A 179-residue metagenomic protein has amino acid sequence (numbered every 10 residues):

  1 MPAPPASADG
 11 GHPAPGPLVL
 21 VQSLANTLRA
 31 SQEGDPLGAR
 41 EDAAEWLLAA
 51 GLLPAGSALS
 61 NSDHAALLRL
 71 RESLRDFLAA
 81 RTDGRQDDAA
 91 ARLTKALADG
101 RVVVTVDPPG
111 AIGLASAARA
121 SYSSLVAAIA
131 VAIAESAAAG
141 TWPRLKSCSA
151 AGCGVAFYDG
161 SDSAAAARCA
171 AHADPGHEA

Functional and structural regions predicted by a protein language model:
M1-S147, A151-Y158: Short helix-coil boundary/hinge micro-motifs
S163-D174: Cysteine-rich micro-motifs
P175-A179: Short metal-binding segments enriched for Cys and/or His
